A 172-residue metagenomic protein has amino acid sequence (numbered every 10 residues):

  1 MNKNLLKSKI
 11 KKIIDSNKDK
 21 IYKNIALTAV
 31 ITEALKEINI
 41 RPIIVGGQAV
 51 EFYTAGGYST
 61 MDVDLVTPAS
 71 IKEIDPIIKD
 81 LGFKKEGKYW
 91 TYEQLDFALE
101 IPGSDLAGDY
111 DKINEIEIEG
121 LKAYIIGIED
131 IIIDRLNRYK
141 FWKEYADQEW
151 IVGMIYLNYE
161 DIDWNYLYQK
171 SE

Functional and structural regions predicted by a protein language model:
M1-E172: Compositionally biased terminal segments of proteins
